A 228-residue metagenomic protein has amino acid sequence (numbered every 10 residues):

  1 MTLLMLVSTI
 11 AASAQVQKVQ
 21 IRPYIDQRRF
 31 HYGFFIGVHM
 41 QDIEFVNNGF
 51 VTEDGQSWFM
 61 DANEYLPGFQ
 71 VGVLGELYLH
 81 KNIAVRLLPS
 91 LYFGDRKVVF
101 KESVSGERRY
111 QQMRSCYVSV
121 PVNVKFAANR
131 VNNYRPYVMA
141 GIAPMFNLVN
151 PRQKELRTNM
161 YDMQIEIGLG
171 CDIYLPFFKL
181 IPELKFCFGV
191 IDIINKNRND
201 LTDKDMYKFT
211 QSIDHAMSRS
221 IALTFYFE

Functional and structural regions predicted by a protein language model:
T9-A11: N-terminal signal peptide c-region/cleavage motif recognized by signal peptidases
A14-P67, Y226-E228: Short glycine/proline- and aromatic-enriched beta-strand/turn motifs that initiate or cap beta-hairpins
V19, M160, P176-E228: Predominantly the C-terminal beta-signal and adjacent terminal strand-loop region of outer-membrane beta-barrel
R28-F30, Y65-F69, R114-V120, Y134 (+2 more regions): Residues that define the transmembrane beta-barrel architecture of outer-membrane proteins
F34-V38, F69-L77, P89-L91, V120-A128 (+5 more regions): Residues on the lipid-exposed face of transmembrane beta-strands in outer-membrane beta-barrel proteins
H39-I43, Y92-R96, A143-V149, C187-I193: Structural signature of outer-membrane beta-barrel domains
D42, N82-V85, N132, F177-L180: Repeated loop/turn-to-beta-strand initiation elements of outer-membrane beta-barrel proteins
V46-A62, G94-C116, L148-T158, I194-I213: Flexible, solvent-exposed loop segments that connect beta-strands
